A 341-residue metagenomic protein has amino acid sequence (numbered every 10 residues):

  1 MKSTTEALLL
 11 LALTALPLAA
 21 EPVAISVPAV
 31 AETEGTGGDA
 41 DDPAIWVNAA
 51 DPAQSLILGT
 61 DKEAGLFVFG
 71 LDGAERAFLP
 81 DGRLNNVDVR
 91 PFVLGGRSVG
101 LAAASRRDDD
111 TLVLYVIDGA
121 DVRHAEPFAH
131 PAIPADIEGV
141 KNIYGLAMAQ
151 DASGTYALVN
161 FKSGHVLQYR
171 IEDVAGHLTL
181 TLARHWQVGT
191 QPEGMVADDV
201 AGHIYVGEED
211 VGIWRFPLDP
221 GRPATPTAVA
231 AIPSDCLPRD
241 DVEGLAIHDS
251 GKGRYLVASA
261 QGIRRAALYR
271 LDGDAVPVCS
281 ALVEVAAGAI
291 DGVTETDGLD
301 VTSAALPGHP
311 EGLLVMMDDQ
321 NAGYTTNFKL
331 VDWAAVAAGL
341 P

Functional and structural regions predicted by a protein language model:
M1-T5: Positively charged n-region of N-terminal signal peptides that target proteins for export
E6-A15: Bacterial N-terminal signal peptides
A20-P341: Sequence/structural signature of beta-propeller domains
